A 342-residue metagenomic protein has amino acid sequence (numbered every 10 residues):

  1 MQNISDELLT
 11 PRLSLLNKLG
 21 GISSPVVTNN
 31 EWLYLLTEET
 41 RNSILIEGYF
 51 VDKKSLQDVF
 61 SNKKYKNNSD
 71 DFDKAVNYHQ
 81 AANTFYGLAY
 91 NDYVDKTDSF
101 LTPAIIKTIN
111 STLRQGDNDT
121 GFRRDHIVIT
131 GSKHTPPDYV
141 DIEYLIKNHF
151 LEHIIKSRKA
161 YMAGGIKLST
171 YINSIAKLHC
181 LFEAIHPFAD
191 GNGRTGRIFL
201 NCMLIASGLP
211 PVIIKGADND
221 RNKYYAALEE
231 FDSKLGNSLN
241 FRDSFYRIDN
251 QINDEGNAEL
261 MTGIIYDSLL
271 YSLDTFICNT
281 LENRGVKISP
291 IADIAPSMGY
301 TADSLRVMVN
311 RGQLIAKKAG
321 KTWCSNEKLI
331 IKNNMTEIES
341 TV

Functional and structural regions predicted by a protein language model:
M1-A189, R194-V342: FIC/Doc superfamily catalytic core
